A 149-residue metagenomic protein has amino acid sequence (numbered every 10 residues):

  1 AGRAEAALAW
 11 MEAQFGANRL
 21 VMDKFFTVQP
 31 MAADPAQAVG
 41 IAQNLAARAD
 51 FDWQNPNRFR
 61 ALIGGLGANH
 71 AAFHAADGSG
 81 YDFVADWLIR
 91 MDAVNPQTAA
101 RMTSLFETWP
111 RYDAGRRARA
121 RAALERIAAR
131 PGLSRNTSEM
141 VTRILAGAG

Functional and structural regions predicted by a protein language model:
A1-G149: Long, ordered, helix-rich scaffold segments
